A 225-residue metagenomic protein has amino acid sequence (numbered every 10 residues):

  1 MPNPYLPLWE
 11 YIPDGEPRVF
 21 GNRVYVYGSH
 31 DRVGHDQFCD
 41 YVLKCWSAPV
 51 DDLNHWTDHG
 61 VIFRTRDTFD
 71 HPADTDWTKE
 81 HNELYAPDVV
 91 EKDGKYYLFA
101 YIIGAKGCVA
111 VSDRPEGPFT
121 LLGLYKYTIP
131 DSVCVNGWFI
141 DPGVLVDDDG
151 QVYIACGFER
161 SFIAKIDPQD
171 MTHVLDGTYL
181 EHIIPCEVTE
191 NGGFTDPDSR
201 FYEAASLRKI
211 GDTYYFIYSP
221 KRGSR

Functional and structural regions predicted by a protein language model:
M1-R225: Carbohydrate-active catalytic/glycan-binding domains of CAZyme proteins, especially the secreted or lumenal ectodomains
